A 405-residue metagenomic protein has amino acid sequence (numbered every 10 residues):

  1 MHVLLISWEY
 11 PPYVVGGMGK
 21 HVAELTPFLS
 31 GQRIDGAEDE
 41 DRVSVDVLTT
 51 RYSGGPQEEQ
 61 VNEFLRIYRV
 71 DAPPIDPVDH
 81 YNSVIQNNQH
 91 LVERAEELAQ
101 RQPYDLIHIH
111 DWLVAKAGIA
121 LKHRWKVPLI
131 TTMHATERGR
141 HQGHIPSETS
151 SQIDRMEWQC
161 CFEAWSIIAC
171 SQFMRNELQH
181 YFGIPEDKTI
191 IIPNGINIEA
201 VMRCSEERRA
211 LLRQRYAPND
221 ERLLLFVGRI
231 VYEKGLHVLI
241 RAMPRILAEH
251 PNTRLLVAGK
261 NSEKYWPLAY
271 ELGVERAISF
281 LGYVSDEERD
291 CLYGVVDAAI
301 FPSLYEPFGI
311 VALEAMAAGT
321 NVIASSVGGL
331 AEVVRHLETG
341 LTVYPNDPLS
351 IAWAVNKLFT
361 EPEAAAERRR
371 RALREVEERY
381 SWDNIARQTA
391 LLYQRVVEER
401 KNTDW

Functional and structural regions predicted by a protein language model:
M1-Q60, L65-R66, W405: N-terminal subdomain of nucleotide-sugar transferases
R51, F173, G195: Carbohydrate-associated surface elements
E148, M202-A217: A short helix/loop element that forms part of the nucleotide-sugar donor recognition site in Leloir-type
W266-V284: Nucleotide-activated donor-binding/catalytic signature segment of Leloir-type glycosyltransferases, i.e., the conserved
Y283-V284, C291-V296: Short alpha-helical donor nucleotide-sugar binding micro-motif in glycosyltransferases
L304: Aromatic "clamp/platform" in nucleotide-sugar-dependent glycosyltransferases that forms part of the donor/acceptor
N321-A324, V334: Short hydrophobic beta-strand element within catalytic cores of glycosyltransferases and related nucleotide-activated
H336-L337, L341-P348, K357-P362: Conserved acidic donor-binding segment of nucleotide-sugar-dependent glycosyltransferases
